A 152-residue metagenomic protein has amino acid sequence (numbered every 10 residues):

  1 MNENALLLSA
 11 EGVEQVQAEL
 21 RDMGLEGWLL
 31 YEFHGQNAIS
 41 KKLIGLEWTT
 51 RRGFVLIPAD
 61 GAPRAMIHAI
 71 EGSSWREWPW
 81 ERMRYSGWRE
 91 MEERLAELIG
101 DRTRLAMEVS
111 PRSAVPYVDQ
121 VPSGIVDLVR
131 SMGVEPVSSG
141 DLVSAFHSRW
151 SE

Functional and structural regions predicted by a protein language model:
M1-E14, R21, A62, W88-E152: Flexible, acidic/His-enriched mid-domain "rim/lid" segments that flank
M1-R94: N-terminal accessory/capping or targeting/presequence segment of soluble
